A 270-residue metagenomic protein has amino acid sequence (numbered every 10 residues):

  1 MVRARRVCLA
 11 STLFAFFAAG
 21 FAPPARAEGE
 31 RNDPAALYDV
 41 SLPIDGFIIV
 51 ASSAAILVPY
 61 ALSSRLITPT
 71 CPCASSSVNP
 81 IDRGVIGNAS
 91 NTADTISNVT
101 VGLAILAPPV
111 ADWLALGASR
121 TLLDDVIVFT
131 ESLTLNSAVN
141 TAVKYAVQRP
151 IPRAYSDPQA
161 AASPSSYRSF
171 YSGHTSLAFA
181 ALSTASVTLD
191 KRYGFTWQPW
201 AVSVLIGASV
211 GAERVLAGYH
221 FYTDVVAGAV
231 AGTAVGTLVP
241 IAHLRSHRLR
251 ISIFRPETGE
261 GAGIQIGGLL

Functional and structural regions predicted by a protein language model:
M1-S64, T92-V101, G117-V128, S132-L270: Replace "edges of transmembrane helices
S64-S77: Interfacial/capping segments of alpha-helical transmembrane domains
A74-R83, P152-A160: Cytosolic, membrane-interface loops and tails of multi-pass inner-membrane proteins
D82-L106: Interfacial helix-start motif at the membrane-water boundary
I105-P109, A181: Well-ordered alpha-helical segments within folded domains of soluble proteins
V110-L116: Conserved, well-structured interaction surfaces
